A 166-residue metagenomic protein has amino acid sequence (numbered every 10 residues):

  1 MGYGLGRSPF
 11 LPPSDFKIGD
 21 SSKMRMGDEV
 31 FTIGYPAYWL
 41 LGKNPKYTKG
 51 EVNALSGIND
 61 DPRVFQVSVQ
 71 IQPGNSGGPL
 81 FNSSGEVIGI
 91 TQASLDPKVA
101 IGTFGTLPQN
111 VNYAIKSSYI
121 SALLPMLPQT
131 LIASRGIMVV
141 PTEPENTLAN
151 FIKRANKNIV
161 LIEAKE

Functional and structural regions predicted by a protein language model:
M1-L11, G19-S22: Conserved catalytic-core segment of clan PA serine endopeptidases
M1-R7, I58-R63, R135-I137: Short, charged, low-hydrophobicity "junction" segments
G2, T48, N158: Residues that flank catalytic or metal-binding motifs in active/ligand-binding sites
Y3, P13, P62-Q66, P108-N110: Short, solvent-exposed beta-strand edge segments and adjacent coil->beta transition regions
G4-G6, G27, T32, V52 (+6 more regions): Terminal peptide-recognition signature
L11-S14, Y35-K43, V87-E166: C-terminal cap/linker of serine protease catalytic domains
S14-R63, I71-N75, T91-F104: Flexible, gly/ser-rich surface segments that form the specificity/activation loops bordering the active-site cleft
